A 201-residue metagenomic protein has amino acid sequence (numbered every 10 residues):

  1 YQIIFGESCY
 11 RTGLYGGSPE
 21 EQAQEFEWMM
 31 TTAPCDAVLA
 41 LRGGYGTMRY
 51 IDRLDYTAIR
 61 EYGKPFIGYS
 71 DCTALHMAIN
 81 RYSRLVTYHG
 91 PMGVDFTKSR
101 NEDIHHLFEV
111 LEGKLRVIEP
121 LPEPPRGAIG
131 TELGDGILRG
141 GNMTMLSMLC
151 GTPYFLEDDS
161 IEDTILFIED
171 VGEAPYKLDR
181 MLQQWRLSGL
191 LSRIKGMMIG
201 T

Functional and structural regions predicted by a protein language model:
Y1-P34: ATP/NTP phosphate-donor binding region
Q2-E7, G68, I194-T201: Short internal beta-strands
G6-G16, G130-M145, E162-D179: Acidic/glycine-enriched edge-of-secondary-structure segments
A33-M48, S192-G200: Short acidic, glycine-rich surface-loop motifs adjacent to enzyme active sites
L54-A78, V86-G93: Short, acidic/small-residue loops that bind anionic groups at enzyme active sites
R84-S147, G151: Conserved anion/nucleotide-ligand pocket segment
E157-T201: Internal helical hairpin/lid segments
